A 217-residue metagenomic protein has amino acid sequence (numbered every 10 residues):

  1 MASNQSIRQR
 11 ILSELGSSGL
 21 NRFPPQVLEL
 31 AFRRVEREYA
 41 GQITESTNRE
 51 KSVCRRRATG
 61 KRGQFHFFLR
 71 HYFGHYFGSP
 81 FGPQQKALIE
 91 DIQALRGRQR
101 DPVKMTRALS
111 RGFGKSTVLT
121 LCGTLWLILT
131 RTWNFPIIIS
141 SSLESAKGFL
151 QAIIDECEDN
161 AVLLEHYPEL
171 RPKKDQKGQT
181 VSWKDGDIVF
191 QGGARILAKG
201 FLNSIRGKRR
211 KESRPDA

Functional and structural regions predicted by a protein language model:
M1-F113, T117-A217: Short, flexible loop motifs at catalytic/binding sites
